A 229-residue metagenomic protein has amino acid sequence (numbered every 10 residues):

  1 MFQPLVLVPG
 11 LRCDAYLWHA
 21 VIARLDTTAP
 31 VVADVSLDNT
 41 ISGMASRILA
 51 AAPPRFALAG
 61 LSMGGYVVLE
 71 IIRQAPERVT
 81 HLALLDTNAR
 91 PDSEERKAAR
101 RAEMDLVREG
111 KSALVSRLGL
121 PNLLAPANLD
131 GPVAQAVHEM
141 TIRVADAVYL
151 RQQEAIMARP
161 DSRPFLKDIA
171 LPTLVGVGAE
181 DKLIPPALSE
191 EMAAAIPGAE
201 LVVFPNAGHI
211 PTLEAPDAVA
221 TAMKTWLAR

Functional and structural regions predicted by a protein language model:
M1-R47, L61: Conserved HGGG/HGGXW glycine-rich cap/lid loop of the alpha/beta-hydrolase fold
G60-G64, V68: Gly/Ala-rich beta-loop-alpha elbow adjacent to hydrolase catalytic centers
R73-Q74, R78-R117: Flexible "cap/lid" loop of the alpha/beta hydrolase fold
D92-E95, G110-D168: Conserved alpha/beta-hydrolase catalytic His-Asp/Glu region
I169, V175-V177, D181: Short beta-strand/loop motif that positions the catalytic acidic residue of the alpha/beta-hydrolase fold
L171, P185-A194: Short alpha-helix in the alpha/beta-hydrolase fold that links the catalytic acid
E190-H209: Catalytic histidine neighborhood in serine/cysteine hydrolases with alpha/beta-hydrolase-type architecture
A207-A220: Catalytic histidine-centered segment of alpha/beta-hydrolase-like enzymes
